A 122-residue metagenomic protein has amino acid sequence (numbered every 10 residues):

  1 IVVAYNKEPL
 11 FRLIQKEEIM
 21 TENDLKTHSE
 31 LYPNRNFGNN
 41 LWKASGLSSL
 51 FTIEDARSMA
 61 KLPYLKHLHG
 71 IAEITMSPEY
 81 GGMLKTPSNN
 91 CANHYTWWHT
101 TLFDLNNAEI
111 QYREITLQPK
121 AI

Functional and structural regions predicted by a protein language model:
I1-L47, F51-I122: Conserved NAD+-utilizing ADP-ribose enzyme module
